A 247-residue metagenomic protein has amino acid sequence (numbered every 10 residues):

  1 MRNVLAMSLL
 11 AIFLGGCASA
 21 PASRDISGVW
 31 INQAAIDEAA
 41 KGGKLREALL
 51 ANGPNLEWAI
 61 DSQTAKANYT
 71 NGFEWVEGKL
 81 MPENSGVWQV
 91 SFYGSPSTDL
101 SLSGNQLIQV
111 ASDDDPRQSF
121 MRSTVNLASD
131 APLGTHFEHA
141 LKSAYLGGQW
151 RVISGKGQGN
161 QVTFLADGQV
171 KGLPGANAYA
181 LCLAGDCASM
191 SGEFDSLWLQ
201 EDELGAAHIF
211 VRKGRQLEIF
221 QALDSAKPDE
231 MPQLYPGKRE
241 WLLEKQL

Functional and structural regions predicted by a protein language model:
M1-V4: Positively charged n-region of N-terminal signal peptides that target proteins for export
A6-G15: Bacterial N-terminal signal peptides
C17-I31, A131-R151: N-terminal helix-cap/turn-to-beta initiation motif at the start of protein domains
I36-K44, L50-Q106, S154-N160, V170-L247: Contiguous, well-ordered beta-strand patches that form the walls/edges of small beta-barrel/beta-sandwich domains
S97-M121: Hydrophobic, ordered structural segments
S112-G147, A178-Y179, D224-L247: Edge beta-strand at a domain terminus
